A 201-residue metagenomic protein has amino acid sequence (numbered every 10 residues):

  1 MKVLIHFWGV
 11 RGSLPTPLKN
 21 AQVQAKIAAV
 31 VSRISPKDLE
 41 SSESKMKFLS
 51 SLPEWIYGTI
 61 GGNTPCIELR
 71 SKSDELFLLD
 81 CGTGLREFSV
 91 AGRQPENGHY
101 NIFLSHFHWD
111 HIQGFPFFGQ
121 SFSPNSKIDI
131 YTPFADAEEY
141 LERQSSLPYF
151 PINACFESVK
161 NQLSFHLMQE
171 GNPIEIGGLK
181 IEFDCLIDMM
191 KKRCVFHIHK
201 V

Functional and structural regions predicted by a protein language model:
M1-V201: Binuclear metal-dependent hydrolase catalytic cores
